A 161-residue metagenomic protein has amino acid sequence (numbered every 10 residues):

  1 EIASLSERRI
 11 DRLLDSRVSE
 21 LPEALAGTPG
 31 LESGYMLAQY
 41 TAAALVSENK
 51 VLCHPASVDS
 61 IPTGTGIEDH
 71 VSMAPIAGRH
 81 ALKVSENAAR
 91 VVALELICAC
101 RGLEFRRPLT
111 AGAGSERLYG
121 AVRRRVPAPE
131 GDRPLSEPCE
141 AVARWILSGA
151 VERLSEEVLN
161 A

Functional and structural regions predicted by a protein language model:
E1-A161: C-terminal auxiliary extensions adjacent to catalytic cores
